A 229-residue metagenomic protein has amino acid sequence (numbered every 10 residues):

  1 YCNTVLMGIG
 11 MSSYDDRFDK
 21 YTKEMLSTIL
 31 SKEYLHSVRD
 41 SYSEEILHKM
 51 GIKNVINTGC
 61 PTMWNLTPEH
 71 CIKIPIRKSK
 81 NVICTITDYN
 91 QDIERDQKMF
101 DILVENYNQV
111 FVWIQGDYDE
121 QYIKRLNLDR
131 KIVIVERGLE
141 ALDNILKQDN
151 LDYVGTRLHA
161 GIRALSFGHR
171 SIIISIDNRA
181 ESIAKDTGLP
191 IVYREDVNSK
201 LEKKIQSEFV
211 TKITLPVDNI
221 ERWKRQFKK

Functional and structural regions predicted by a protein language model:
Y1-K229: Active-site anion-handling motifs in enzyme catalytic cores
